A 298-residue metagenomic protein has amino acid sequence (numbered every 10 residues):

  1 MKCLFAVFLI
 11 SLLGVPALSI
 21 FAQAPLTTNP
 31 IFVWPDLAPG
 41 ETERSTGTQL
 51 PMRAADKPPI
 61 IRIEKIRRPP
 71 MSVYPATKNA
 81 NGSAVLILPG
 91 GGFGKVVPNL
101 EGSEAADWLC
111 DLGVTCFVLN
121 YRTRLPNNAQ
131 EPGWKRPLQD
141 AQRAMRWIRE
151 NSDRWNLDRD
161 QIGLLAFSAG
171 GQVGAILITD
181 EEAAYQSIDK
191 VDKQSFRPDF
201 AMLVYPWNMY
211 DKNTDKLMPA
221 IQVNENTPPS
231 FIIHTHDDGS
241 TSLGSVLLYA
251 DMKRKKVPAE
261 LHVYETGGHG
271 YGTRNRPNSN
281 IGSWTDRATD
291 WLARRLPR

Functional and structural regions predicted by a protein language model:
A24-K78: N-terminal cap/lid segment of alpha/beta-hydrolase-fold proteins
G82-G90: Short beta-strand element of the alpha/beta-hydrolase
V97-P98, R122-D158, N275-I281: Catalytic nucleophile-loop/oxyanion-hole region of alpha/beta-hydrolase and closely related hydrolase-like folds
N99-F117: Short amphipathic alpha-helix adjacent to the substrate-entry channel of hydrolases
Q139-E225: Primarily recognizes the serine-hydrolase "nucleophile elbow" in alpha/beta-hydrolase and SGNH/GDSL folds
I232-H234: Short beta-strand/loop motif that positions the catalytic acidic residue of the alpha/beta-hydrolase fold
G239-S245: Conserved alpha/beta-hydrolase "acid-adjacent" motif
K253-R298: C-terminal catalytic histidine-bearing segment of alpha/beta-hydrolase fold enzymes
